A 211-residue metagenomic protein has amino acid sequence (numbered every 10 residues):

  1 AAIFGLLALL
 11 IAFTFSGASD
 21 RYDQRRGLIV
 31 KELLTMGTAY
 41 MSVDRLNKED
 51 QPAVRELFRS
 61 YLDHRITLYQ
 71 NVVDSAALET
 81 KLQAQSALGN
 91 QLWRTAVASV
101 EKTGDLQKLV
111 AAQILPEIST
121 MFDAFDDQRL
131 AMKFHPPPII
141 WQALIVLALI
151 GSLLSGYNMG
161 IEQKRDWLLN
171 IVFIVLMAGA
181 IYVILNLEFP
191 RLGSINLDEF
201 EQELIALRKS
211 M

Functional and structural regions predicted by a protein language model:
A1-F4: Loop-to-helix transition at the N-terminal end of transmembrane alpha-helices
L9-V30, E188-R191: Transmembrane signal-anchor/signal-peptide helices with a preference for the extracytoplasmic
A18, S42, N158-M159: Helix-loop junctions at the membrane interface of multi-pass solute transporters
R21, L28, L33, M121 (+2 more regions): Residue-level signature of transmembrane alpha-helix interfaces in integral membrane proteins
R25, A39-A131: Structured inter-helical modules in multipass membrane proteins
I29-R45, D198-M211: Short extracytoplasmic/periplasmic juxtamembrane "stem" segments immediately C-terminal to an N-terminal membrane anchor
R129-M211: Alpha-helical transmembrane anchor segments
